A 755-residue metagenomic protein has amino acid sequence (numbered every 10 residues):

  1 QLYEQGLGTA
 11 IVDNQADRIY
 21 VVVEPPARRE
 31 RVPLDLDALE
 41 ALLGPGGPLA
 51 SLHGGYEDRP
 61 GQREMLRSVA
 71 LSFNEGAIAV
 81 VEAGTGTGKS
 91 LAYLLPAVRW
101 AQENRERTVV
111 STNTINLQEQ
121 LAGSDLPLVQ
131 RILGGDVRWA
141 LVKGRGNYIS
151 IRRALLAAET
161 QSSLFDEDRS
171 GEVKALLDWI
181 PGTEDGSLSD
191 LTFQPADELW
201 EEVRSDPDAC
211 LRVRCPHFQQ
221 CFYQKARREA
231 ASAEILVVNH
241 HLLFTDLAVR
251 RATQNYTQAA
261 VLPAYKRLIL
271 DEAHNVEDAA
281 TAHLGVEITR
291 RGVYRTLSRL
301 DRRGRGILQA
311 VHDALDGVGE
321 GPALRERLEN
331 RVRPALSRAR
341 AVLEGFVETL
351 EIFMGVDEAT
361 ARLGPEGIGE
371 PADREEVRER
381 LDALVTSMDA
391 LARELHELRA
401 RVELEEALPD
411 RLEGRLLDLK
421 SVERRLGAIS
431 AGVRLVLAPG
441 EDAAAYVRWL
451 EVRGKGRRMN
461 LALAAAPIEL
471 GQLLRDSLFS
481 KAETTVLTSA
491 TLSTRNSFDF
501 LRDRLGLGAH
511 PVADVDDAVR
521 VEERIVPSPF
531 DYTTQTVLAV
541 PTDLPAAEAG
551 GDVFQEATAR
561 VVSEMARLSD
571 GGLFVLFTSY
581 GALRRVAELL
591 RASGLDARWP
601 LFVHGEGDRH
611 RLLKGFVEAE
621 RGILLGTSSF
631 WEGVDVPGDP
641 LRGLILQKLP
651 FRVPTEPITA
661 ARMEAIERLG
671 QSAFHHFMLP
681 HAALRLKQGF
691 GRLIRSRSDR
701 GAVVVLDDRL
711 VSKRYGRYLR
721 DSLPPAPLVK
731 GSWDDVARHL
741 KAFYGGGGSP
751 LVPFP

Functional and structural regions predicted by a protein language model:
P25-H53, Q102-R107, S111-L236, H240-F244 (+5 more regions): A substrate-engagement module of RecA-like helicase motors
D37-V81: Conserved pre-motif I regulatory segment
N74-P96: Walker A/P-loop
Y93, E119, P207-I235, N239-T386 (+1 more regions): Signature of the SF2 helicase/ATPase Hel1-core->accessory helical subdomain module
W200-L236, L247-Q258, L391, H396-T542 (+4 more regions): A contiguous, basic/glycine-rich beta-loop/short-helix subdomain that forms a polymer-engagement track
D476, P541-T578: Conserved interdomain hinge at the start of the Helicase C-terminal
P541-V553, H604-V711: Conserved RecA-like P-loop NTPase helicase motor core
F577-G605: Conserved helicase motor "Helicase C" RecA-like lobe of SF1/SF2 P-loop NTPases
